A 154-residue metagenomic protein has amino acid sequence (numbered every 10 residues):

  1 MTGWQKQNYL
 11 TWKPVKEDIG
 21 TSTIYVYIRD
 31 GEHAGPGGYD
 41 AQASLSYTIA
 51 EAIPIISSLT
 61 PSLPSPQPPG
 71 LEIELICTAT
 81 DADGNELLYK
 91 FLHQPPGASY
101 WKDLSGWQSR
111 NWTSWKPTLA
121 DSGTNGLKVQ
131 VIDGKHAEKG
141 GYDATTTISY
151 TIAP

Functional and structural regions predicted by a protein language model:
M1-Q7, D103-N111: Short beta-strand segments within Ig-like beta-sandwich modules, predominantly Fibronectin type-III
P14-T21, K116-N125: Surface-exposed, short loops/turns at beta-strand junctions within beta-sandwich domains
R29-G38, I132-G141: Short, solvent-exposed loop/turn segments at the edges of extracellular beta-sandwich modules
D30, C77-D83, D133: Extracellular acidic, Ser/Thr/Pro-rich low-complexity tracts
L63-L71: Short, solvent-exposed loop/linker segments at the N-terminal edge of repeated beta-sheet extracellular domains
D83-Y89: Solvent-exposed loop segments of extracellular immunoglobulin-like
Y89-P95: Conserved aromatic beta-strand anchor motif in extracellular beta-sandwich/beta-rich domains
